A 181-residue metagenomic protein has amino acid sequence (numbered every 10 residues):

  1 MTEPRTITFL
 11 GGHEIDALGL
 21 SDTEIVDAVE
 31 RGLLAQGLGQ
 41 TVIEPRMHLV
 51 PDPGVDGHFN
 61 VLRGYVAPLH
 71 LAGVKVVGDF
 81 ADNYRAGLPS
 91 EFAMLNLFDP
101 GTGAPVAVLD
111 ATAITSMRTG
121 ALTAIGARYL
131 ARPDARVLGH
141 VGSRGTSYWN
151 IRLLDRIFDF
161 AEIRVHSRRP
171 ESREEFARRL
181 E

Functional and structural regions predicted by a protein language model:
M1-S116, A124, D134: N-terminal ligand-binding/catalytic initiation module
I7-L10, D155-D159: Acidic/polar active-site rim loop that often engages polyanionic ligands
S21, I25-A28, A72, T119 (+4 more regions): General structural feature for long, well-ordered alpha-helical segments within catalytic domains of soluble enzymes
R31, A35, T123-L130, L153 (+2 more regions): Short alpha-helical scaffold segments that flank and stabilize functional sites
N96-F98, Y129-A131, E171-R173: Short, intrinsically disordered/low-complexity patches at protein termini and at juxtamembrane boundaries
R118-G139, G145-I157: Short internal alpha-helix immediately C-terminal to a glycine-rich phosphate-binding loop in Rossmann-like
H140-V141, H166: Structural motif
R156-E181: NAD(P)-binding Rossmann-fold cofactor-contacting core
